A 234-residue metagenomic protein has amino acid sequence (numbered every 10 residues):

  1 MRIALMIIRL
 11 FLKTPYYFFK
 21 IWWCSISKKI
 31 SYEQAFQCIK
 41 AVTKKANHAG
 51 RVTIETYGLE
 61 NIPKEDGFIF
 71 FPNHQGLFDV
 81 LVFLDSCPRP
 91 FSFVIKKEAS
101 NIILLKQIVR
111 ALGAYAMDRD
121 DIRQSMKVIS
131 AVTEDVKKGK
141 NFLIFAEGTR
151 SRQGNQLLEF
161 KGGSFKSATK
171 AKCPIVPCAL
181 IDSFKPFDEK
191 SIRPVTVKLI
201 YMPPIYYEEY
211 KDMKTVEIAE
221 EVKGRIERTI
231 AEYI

Functional and structural regions predicted by a protein language model:
M1-F68: Membrane-anchoring hydrophobic helices of lipid-metabolizing enzymes
Y17, I21-S25, A35-F36, A49-G50 (+1 more regions): Catalytic core of membrane glycerolipid acyltransferases/transacylases, capturing the structured, soluble-facing
Q34, V42, D79-V82, I95 (+5 more regions): Hydrophobic alpha-helical segments typical of transmembrane helices and their membrane-interface/capping positions
A49-Y57, Q124-M126, I181-S183: Short gly/ser/thr-rich secondary-structure transition/capping motifs
E55, G76, N101, S125-I129 (+1 more regions): Amphipathic coiled-coil/heptad-repeat helices and related helical stalk/stem segments that mediate oligomerization
T56, Y115-D118, Y207: Short acidic-hydrophobic, aromatic-tinged amphipathic segments that line or gate anion-handling sites
M126-I234: Non-catalytic C-terminal accessory region of glycerolipid acyltransferases and related lyso-lipid remodeling enzymes
